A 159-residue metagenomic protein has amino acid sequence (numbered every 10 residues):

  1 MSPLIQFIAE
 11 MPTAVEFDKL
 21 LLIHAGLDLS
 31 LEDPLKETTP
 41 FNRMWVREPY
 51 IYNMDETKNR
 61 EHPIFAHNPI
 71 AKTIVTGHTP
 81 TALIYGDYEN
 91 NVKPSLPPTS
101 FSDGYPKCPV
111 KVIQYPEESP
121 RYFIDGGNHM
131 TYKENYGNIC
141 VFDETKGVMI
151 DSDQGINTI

Functional and structural regions predicted by a protein language model:
M1-Y122, N128-Y132: Acidic, His/Gly-enriched loop-helix segments that form or flank divalent-metal centers in metallo-dependent hydrolases
F17-K19, V141-K146: Short acidic-glycine loop/turn motifs at beta-strand connectors
D125, G147, D151: Glycine-rich phosphate-binding loop of actin/hexokinase-like ATP-binding domains
H129-V141: Mg2+-dependent phosphoryl-transfer enzymes with acidic/Ser/Thr/Gly-rich catalytic loops
D153-I159: Short, solvent-exposed aromatic-acidic interface loops
